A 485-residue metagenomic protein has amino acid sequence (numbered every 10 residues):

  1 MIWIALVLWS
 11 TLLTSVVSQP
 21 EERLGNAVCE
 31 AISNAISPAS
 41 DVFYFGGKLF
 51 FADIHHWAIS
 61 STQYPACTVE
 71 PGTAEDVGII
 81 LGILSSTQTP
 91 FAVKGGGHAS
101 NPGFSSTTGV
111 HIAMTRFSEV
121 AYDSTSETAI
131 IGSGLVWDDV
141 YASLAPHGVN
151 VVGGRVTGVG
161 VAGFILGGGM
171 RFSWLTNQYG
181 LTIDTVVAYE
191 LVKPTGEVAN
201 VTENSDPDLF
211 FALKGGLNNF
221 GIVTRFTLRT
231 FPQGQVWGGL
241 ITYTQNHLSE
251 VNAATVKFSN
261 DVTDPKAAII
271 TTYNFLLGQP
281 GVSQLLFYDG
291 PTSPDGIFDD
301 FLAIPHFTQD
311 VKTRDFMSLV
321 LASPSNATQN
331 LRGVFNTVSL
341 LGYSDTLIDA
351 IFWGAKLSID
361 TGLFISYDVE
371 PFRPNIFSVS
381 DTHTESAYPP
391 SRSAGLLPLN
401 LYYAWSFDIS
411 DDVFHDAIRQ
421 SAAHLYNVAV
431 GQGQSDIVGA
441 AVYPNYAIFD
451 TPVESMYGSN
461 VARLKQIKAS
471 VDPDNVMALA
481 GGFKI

Functional and structural regions predicted by a protein language model:
I2-W3, W9-I485: Soluble FAD-dependent oxygen oxidases
